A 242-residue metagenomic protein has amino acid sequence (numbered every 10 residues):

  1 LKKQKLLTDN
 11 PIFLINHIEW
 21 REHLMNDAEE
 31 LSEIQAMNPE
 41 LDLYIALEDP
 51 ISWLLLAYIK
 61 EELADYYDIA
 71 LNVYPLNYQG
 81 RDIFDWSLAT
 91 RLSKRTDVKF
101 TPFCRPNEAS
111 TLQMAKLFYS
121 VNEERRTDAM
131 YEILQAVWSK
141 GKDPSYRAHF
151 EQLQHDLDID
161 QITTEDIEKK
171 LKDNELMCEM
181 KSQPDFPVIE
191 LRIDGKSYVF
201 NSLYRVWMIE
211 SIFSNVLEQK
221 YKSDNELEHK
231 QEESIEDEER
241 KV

Functional and structural regions predicted by a protein language model:
L1-H23, P39, L43, I51-Y67 (+1 more regions): C-terminal cap of thioredoxin/glutaredoxin-like
H23-P39: A short beta-strand-turn-helix
E30-E33, W86-R91, E123, A148 (+1 more regions): Short hydrophobic/aromatic-rich motifs at helix boundaries and adjacent loops
D42-L47, W53-K140, L227-V242: Structural alpha/beta surface segment adjacent to cysteine/selenocysteine redox centers across thiol/disulfide enzymes
